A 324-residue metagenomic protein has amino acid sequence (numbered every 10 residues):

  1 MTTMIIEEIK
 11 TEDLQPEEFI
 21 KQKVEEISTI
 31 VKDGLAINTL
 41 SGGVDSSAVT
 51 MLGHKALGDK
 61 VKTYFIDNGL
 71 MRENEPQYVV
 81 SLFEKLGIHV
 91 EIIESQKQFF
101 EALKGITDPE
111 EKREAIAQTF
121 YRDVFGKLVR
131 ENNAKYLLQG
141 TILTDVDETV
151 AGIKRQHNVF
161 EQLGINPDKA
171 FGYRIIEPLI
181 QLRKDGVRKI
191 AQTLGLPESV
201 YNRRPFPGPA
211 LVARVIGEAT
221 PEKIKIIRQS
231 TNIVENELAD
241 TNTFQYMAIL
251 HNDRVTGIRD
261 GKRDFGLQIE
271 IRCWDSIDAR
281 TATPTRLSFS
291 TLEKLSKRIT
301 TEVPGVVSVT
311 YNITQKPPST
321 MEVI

Functional and structural regions predicted by a protein language model:
M1-I37, V61, V79: Active-site-adjacent "lid"/gating segments
E12-F19, L40-D45, V49, M71-E75 (+6 more regions): Catalytic cores of large soluble enzymes that bind and process phosphate-bearing ligands
I30, G34-V80, T141, I271: ATP-dependent adenylation/pyrophosphate-handling site
L40, S46, S81-K85, H89-E91 (+1 more regions): Structured catalytic core of nucleotide-sugar glycosyltransferases
A56-V61, F65, M71, L86 (+5 more regions): Active-site adenylate/phosphate-handling loop in enzymes that bind or generate adenylated species
I92-E94, Y311: A structural preference for short, hydrophobic beta-strand core positions in alpha/beta folds
Q139, T144-E148, R174, P178-E270 (+2 more regions): Mid-to-C-terminal catalytic subdomains of enzymes that bind/position adenosyl phosphate moieties or nucleic-acid
